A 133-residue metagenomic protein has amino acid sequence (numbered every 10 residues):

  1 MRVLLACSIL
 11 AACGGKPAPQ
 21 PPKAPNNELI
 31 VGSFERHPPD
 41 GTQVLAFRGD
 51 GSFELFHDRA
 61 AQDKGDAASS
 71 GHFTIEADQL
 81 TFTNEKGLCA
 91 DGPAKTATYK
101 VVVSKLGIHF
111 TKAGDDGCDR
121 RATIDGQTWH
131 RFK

Functional and structural regions predicted by a protein language model:
M1-A11: Sec-dependent bacterial lipoprotein signal peptides
C13-S70, E76-K133: Lipid interaction determinants
